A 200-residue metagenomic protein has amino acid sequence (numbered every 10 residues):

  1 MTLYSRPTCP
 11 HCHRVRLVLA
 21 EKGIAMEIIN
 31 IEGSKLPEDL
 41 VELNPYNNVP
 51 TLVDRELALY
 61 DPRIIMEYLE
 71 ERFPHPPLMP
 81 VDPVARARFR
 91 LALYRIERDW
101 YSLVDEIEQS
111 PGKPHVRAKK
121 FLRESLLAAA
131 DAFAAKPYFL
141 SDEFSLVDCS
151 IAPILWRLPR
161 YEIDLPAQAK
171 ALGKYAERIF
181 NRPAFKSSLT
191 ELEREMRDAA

Functional and structural regions predicted by a protein language model:
M1-A130, P137: GST-like domain detector, emphasizing the conserved glutathione-binding G-site in the N-terminal thioredoxin-like
R6, L146, L192: Short, solvent-exposed turn/loop segments enriched in Gly/Ser/Thr/Pro and often Arg
R14, L91, R95, A128 (+3 more regions): Alpha-helical scaffold segments in carbohydrate-active enzymes
G33-S34, L172, E193: Conserved beta-strand edge residues that scaffold enzyme active sites
E70-P74, E97, A134, P159 (+3 more regions): Hydrophobic/aromatic-lined pockets within catalytic cores
D131-D142, A184-S188: Surface-exposed helix-capping loop/turn segments at secondary-structure junctions
F139-Q168, G173-I179, L189: GST superfamily/GST-like fold recognition
Y175-A200: Long hydrophobic alpha-helical segments typical of transmembrane helices together with their membrane-interfacial
